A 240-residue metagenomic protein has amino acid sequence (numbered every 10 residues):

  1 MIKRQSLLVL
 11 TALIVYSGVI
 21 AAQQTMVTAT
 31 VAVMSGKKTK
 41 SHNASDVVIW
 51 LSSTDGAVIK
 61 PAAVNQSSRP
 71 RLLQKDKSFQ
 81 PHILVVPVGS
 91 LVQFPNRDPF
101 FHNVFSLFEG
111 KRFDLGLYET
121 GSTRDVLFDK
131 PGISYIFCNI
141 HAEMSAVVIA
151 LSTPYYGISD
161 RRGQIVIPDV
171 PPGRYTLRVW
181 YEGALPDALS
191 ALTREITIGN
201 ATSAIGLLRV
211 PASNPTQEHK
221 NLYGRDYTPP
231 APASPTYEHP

Functional and structural regions predicted by a protein language model:
M1-L8: Bacterial N-terminal signal peptides that target proteins for export
T11-L13: Short, linear, compositionally biased motifs with a strong N-terminal bias
Y16-S17: N-terminal signal peptide c-region/cleavage motif recognized by signal peptidases
Q23-P240: Extracytoplasmic copper-binding redox domains, predominantly the cupredoxin/blue-copper superfamily
